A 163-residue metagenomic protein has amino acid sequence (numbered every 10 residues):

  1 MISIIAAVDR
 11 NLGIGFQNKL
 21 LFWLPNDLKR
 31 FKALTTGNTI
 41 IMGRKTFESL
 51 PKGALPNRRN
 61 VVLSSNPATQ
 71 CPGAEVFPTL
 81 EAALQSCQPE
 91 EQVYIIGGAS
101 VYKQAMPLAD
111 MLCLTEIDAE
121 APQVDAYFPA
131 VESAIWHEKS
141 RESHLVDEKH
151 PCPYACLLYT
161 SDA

Functional and structural regions predicted by a protein language model:
M1-S3: Extreme N-terminal starter segment of soluble prokaryotic enzymes
A6-V8, M42, S64, G97 (+1 more regions): Short beta-strand/turn micro-motifs composed of small residues that flank or help shape donor/cofactor-binding pockets
L21, T36-F77: Short, surface-exposed acidic-centric catalytic microdomains
K45, E75-Y127: A glycine-rich beta-strand to alpha-helix segment that forms a phosphate/ribose-binding loop at ligand/cofactor sites
G53-N57, M106, V131: Short, conserved loop/helix-junction motifs that constitute active-site signature segments in enzyme catalytic cores
C152-L158: Short hydrophobic/aromatic beta-strand or adjacent loop that forms the aromatic wall/cage of a ligand/substrate-binding
Y159-A163: Conserved small/polar residues in nucleotide/adenosyl-binding loops
